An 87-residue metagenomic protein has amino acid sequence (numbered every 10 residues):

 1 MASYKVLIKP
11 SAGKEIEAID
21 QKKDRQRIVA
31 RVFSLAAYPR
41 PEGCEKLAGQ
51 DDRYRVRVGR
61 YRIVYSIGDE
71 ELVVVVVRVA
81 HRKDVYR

Functional and structural regions predicted by a protein language model:
M1-V58, G68-V73, D84-R87: Basic, Lys/Arg-enriched alpha-helical interface segments
A80: Residues forming the ATP-binding cleft of Hanks-type serine/threonine protein kinase domains
